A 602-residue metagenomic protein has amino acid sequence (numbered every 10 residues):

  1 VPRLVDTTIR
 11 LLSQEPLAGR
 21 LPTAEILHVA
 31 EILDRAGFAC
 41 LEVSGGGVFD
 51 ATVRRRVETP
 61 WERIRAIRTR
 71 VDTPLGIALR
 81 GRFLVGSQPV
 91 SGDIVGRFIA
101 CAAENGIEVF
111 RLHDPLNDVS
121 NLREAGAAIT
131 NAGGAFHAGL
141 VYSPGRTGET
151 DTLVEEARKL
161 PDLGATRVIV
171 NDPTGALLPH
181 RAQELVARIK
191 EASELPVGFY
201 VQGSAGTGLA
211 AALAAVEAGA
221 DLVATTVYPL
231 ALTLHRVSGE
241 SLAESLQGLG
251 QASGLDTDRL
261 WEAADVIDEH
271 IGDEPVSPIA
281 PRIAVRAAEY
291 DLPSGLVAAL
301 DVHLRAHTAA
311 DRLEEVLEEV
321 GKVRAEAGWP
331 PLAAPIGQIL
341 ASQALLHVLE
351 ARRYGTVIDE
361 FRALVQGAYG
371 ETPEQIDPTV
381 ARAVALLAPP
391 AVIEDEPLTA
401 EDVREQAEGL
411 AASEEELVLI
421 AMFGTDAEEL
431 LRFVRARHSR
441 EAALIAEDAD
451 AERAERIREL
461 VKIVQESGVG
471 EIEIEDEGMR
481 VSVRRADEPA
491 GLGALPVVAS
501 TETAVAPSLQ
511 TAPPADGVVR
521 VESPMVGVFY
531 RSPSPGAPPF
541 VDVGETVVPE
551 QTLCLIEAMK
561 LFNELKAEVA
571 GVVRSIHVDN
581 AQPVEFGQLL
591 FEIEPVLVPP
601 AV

Functional and structural regions predicted by a protein language model:
V1-G19, R70-S87, T130-P144, L185-E194 (+1 more regions): N-terminal small/glycine-rich loop or linker at the start of catalytic domains across soluble metabolic enzymes
L12, L33, L112, V168 (+3 more regions): Conserved, mostly hydrophobic/aromatic
H28, D34-R35, A39-T52, P281-A287 (+2 more regions): Terminal or standalone catalytic/regulatory effector modules within metabolic enzymes and repeat proteins
C40, G45-E156, P161, R167-V168 (+1 more regions): Active-site beta->alpha loop and helix N-cap motifs at the rims of alpha/beta catalytic domains
L112-D114, D172, A218-H235: Glycine-rich phosphate-binding active-site loops on the catalytic face of alpha/beta enzymes
D151-E156, A205-A220: Catalytic cores of alpha/beta
L345, F423, R432-E522, V602: Acidic, compositionally biased tether/linker regions
S500-V602: Structured functional modules or segments
